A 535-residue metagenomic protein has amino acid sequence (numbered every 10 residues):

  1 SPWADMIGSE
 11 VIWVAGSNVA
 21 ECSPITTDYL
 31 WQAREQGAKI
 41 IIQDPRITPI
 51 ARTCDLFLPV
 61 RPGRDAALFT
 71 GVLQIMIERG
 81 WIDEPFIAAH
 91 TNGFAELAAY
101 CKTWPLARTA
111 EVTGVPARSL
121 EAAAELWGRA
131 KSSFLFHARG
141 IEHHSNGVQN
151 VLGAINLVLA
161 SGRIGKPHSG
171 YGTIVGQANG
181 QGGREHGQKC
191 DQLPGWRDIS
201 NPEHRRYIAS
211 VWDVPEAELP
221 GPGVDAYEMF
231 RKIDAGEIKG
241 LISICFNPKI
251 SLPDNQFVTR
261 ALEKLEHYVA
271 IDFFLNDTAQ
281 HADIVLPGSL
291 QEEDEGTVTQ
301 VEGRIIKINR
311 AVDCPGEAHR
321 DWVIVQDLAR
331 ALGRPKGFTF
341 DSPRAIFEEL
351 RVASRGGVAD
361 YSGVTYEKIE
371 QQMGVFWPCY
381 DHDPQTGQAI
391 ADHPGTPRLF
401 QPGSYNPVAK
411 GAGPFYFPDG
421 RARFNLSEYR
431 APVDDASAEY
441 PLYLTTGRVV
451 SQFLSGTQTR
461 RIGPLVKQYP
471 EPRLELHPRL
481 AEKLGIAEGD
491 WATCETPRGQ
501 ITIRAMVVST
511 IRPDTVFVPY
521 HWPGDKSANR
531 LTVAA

Functional and structural regions predicted by a protein language model:
S1-I12, P220-F230: Glycine-rich oxoanion-binding loops at beta->alpha junctions
V19-D28, P248-F257, G296-T299: Glycine/threonine-rich flexible loop motifs
A33-K39, E263-H267: A short helix->loop->beta-strand "cap" motif at the edges of active sites that frequently abuts
G37, I41, R46-A130: Long, well-ordered, tryptophan-enriched scaffold segments
R46-P49, F274-N309: Flexible glycine/proline-rich, aromatic-decorated loop/lid segments
W127-M229, E302, L332, K336 (+4 more regions): A glycine-rich, hydrophobic/aromatic-adjacent loop/helix-cap motif
Q181-C190, S210, I346-P464: Long, low-complexity segments enriched in small/aliphatic residues
P315, D321-Q372, S455, R460-E475 (+1 more regions): Long, contiguous, secondary-structure-rich segments that constitute the structural scaffold of globular domains
